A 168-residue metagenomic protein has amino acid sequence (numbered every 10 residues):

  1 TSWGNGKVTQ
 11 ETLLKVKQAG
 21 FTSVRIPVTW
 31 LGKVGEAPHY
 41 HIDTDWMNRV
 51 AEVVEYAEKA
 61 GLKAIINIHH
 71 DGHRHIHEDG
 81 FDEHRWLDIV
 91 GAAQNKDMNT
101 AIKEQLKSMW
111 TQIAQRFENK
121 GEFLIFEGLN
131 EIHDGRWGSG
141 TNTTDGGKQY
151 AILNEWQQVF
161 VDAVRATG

Functional and structural regions predicted by a protein language model:
T1-G168: Active-site mouth of glycoside hydrolases
